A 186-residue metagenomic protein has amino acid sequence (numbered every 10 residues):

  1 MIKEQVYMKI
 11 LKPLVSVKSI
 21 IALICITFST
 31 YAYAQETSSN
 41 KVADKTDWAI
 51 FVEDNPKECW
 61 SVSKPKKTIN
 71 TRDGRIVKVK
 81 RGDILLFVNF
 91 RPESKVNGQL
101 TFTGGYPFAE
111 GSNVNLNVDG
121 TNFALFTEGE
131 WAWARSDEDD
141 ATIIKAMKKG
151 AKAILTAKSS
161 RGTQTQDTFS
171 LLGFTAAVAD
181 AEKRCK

Functional and structural regions predicted by a protein language model:
V6-I21: Bacterial N-terminal signal peptides that target proteins for export
I21-A22, A32: Cleavable N-terminal signal peptides
Q35-K186: A generic "folded-domain core" signal
